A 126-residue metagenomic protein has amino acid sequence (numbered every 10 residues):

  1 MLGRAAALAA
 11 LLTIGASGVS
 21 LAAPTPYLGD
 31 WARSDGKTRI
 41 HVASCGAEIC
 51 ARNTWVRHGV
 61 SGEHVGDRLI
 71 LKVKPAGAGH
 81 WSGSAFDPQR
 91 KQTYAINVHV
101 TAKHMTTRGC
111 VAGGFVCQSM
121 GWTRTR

Functional and structural regions predicted by a protein language model:
M1-A5: Positively charged n-region of N-terminal signal peptides that target proteins for export
A7-A16: Bacterial N-terminal signal peptides
S17-P24: Sec/Tat signal peptide C-region and signal peptidase I cleavage site
T25-I96: Central antiparallel beta-sheet cores of small beta-barrel/beta-sandwich binding domains
S44-A47, H99-K103, T123-R126: A short, sequence-level motif marking secondary-structure junctions
T54-V56, C110, T125: Predominantly extracellular/luminal cell-surface or secreted proteins
T101-V111: Low-complexity, intrinsically disordered Gly/Pro/Thr-rich segments
A112-R126: Edge beta-strand at a domain terminus
